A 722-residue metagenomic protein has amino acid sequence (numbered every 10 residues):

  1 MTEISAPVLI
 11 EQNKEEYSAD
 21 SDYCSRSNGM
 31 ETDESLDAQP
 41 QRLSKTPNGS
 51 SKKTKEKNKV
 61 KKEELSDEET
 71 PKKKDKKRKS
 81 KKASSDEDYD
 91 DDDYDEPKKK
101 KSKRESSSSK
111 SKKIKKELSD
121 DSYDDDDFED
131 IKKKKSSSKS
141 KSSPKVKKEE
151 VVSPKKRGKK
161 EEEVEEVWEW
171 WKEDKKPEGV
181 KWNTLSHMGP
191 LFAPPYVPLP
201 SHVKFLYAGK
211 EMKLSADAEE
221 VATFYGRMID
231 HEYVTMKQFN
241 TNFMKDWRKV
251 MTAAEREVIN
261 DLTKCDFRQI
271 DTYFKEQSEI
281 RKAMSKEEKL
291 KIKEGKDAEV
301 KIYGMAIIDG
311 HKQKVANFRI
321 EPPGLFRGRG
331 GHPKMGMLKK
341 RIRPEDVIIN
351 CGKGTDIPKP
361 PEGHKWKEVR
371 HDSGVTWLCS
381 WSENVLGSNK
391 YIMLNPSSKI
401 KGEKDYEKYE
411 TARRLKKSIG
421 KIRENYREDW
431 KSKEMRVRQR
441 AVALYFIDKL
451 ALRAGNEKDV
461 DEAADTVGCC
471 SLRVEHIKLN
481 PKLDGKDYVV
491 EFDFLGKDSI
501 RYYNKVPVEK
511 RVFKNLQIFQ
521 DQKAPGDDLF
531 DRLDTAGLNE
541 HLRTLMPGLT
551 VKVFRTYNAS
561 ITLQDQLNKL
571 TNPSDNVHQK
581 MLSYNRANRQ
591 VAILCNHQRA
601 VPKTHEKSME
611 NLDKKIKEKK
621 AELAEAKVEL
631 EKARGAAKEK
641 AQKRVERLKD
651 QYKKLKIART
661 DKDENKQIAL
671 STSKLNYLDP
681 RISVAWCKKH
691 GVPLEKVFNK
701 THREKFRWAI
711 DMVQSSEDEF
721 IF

Functional and structural regions predicted by a protein language model:
M1-E15: PEST-like, low-complexity acidic/proline-rich intrinsically disordered segments, predominantly at protein N-termini
S18-S25, T32-K52, E63-K76, K82-S136 (+2 more regions): Acidic, serine/threonine-rich low-complexity intrinsically disordered regions
T54-K57: Long, compositionally biased charged/polar stretches
K148-D459, A463-V467, S471, K478 (+9 more regions): Surface-facing alpha-helical segments and adjacent helix-coil boundary elements at the starts of domains
P154, K159-E161, E169-E173, E178-K181 (+3 more regions): Non-catalytic, largely sequence-independent nucleic-acid-binding elements associated with nucleic-acid processing
H364-W366, S382-N384, K390-A637, R659-D661 (+2 more regions): Extended accessory and catalytic-adjacent subdomains in large enzymes
